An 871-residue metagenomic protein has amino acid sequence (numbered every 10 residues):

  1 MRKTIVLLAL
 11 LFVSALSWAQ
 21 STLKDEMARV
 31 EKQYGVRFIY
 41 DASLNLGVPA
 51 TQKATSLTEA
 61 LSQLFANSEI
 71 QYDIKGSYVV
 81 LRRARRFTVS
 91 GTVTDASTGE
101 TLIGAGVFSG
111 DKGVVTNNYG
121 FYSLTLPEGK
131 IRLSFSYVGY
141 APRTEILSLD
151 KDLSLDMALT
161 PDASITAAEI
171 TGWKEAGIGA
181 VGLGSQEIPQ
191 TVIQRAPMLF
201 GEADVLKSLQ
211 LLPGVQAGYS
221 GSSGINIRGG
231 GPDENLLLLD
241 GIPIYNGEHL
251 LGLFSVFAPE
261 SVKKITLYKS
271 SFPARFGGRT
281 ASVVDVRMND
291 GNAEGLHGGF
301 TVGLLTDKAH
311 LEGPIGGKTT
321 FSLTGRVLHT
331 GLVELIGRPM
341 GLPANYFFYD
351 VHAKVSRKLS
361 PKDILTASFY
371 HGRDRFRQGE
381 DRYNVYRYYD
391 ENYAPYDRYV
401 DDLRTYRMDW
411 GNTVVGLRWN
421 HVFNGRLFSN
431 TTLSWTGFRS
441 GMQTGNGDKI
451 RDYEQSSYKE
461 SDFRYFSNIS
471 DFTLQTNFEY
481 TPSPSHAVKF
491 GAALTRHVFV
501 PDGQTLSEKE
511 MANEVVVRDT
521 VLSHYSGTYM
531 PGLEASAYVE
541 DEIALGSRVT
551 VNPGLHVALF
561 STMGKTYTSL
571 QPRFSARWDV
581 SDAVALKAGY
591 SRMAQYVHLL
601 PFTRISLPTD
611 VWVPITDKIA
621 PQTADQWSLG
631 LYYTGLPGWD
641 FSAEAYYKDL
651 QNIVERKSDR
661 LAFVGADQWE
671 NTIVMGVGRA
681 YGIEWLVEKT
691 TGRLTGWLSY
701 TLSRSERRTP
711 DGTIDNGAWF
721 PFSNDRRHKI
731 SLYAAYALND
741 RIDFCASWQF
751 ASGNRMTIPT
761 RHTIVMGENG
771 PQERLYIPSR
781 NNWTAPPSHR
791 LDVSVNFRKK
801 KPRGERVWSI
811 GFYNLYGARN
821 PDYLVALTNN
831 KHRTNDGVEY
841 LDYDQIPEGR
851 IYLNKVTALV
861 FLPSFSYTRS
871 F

Functional and structural regions predicted by a protein language model:
M27-Y34, S68, I74, Y78-F108 (+7 more regions): Short, acidic, small-residue-rich periplasmic hinge/interaction motif at the N-terminus of Gram-negative outer-membrane
F65, V115, F121, G139-A141 (+4 more regions): Periplasmic N-terminal accessory/gating domains of Gram-negative outer-membrane beta-barrel systems
L236, K264-R275, A281-N289, L296-K358 (+1 more regions): Predominantly transmembrane beta-strands of Gram-negative outer membrane beta-barrel pores used for transport
S356-D374, T405-M563, S642, T690 (+1 more regions): Face-selective signature of the C-terminal outer-membrane beta-barrel domain
D381-R382, Y386, D582-W627, Y647-E670 (+2 more regions): Surface-exposed extracellular loop regions of Gram-negative outer-membrane beta-barrel proteins, predominantly
D462, S467, D471-T473, S526 (+5 more regions): Outer membrane beta-barrel strand-and-loop segments of large Gram-negative receptors, especially TonB-dependent
Y647-D649, D667, N671-T760: Gram-negative outer-membrane beta-barrel transporters
R741, F750-P771, P786-R790, F797-F871: C-terminal beta-signal and adjacent terminal beta-strands/loops of Gram-negative outer-membrane beta-barrel proteins
